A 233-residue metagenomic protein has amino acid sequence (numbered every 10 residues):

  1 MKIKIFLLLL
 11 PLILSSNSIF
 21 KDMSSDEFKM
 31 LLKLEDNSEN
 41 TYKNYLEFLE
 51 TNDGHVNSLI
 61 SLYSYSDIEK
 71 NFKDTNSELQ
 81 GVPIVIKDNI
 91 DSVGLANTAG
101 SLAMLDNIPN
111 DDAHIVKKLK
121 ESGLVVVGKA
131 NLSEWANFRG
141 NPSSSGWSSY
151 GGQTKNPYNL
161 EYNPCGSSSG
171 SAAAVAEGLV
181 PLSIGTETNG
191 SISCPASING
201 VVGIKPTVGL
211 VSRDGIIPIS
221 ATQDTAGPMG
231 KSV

Functional and structural regions predicted by a protein language model:
M1-S16: Classical Sec-dependent N-terminal signal peptides that target proteins to the secretory pathway
L7-L8, L32, D36, V208: Intrinsically disordered, low-complexity repeat segments enriched in small/polar residues
L14-S16, A226-V233: Short, intrinsically disordered, charge-balanced linker/junction segments flanking boundaries in proteins
N17-I108, A113, S133-N137: Short, well-ordered alpha-helical
K21, A173, M229: Residues that recognize and position ribonucleotide moieties
H55-L59, D224-M229: Short loop-to-beta-strand entry elements in the cores of soluble alpha/beta enzymes
Q80-A226: Short glycine/serine-rich loop/turn segments
